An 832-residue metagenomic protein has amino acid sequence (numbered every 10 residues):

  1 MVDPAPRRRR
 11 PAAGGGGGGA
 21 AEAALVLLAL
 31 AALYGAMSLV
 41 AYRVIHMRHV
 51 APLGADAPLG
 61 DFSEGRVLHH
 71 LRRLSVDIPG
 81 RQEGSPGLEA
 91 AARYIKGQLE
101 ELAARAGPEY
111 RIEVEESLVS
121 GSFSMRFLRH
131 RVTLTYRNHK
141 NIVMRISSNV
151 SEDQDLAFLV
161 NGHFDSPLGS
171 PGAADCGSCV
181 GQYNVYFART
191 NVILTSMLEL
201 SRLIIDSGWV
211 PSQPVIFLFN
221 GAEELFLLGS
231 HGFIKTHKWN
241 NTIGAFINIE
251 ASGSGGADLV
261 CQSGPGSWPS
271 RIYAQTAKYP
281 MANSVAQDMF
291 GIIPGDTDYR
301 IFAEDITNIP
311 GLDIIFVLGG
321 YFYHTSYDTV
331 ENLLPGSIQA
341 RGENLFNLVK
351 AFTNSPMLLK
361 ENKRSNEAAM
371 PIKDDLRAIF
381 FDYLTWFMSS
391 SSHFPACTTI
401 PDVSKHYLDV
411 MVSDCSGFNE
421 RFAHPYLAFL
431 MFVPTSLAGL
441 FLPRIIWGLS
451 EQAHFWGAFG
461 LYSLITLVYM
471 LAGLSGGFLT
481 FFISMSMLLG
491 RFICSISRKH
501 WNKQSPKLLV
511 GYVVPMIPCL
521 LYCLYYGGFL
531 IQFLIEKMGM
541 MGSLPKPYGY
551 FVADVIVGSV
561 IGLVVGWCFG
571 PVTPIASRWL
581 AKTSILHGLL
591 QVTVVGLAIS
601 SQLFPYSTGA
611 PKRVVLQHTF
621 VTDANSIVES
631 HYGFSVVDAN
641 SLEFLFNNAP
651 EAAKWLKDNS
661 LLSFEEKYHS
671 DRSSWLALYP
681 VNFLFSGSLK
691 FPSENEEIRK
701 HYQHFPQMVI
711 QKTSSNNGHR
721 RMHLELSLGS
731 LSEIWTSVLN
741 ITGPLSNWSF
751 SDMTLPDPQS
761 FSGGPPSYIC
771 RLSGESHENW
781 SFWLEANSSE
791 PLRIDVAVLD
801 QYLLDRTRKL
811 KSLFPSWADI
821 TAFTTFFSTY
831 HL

Functional and structural regions predicted by a protein language model:
M1-G19: N-terminal Lys/Arg-rich, disordered targeting/topogenic segments
D3-R8, L25, A29-V40, S404-L684 (+1 more regions): Alpha-helical transmembrane segments of integral membrane proteins
E22, V26-A55, E89, I95: Hydrophobic alpha-helical membrane-insertion signals
Y42-F62, S607-V615: Ser/Thr/Pro/Gly-rich low-complexity linker/stalk segments immediately outside membranes or between
A51-D61, G65-R73, Q339-A340, V628-N640 (+3 more regions): Soluble receptor-associated domains flanking membrane spans
P52-S391, I741-N747, M753-N787: Soluble extramembrane regions of membrane proteins in the secretory/endomembrane system
R93-H139, V143, L194, I272-Q275 (+1 more regions): Extracytosolic and intramembrane catalytic regions of membrane-associated proteins in envelope/secretory systems
G320-G473: Non-cytosolic juxtamembrane linkers/loops that tether extracellular or periplasmic domains to nearby transmembrane
